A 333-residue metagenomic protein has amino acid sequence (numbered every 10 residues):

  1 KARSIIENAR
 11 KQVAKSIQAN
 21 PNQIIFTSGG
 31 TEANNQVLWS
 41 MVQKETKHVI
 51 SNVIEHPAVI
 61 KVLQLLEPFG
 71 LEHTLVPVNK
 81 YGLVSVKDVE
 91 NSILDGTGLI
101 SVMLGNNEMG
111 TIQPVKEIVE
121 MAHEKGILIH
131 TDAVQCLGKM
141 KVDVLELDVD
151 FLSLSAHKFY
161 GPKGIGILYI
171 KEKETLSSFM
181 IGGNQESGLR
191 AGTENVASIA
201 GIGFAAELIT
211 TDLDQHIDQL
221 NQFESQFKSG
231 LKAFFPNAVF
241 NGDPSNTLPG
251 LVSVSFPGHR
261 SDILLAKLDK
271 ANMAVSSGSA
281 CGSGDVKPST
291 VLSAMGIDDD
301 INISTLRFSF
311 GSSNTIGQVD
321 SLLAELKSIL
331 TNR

Functional and structural regions predicted by a protein language model:
K1-R333: Pyridoxal 5′-phosphate
